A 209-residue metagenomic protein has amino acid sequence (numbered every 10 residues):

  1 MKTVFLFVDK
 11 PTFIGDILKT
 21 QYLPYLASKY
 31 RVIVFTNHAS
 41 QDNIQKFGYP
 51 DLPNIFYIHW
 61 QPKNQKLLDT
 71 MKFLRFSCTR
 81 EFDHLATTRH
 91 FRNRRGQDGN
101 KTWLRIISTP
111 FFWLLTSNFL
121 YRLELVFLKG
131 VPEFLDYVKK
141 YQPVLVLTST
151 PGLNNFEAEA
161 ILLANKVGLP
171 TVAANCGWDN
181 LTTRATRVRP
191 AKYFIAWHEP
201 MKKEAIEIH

Functional and structural regions predicted by a protein language model:
F5, L135-N154: Short N-terminal targeting/anchoring amphipathic segment
F5-L6, V34, A173: Structural beta-sheet core signal
F7-T20, P151-N154: A short, glycine/small-residue-rich beta-strand->loop->alpha-helix junction that serves as a flexible
I14-G15, S40-K46, N155, M201-A205: Short, charged/polar "capping" segments at the starts of alpha-helices and the immediately preceding loops
Q21-R31, V167: A short, Lys/Arg-enriched amphipathic alpha-helix followed by its capping loop at the start of a domain
L26, I33-T36, K192-H198: A short beta-strand/loop micro-motif in the catalytic core of glycosyltransferases that engages the nucleotide-sugar
I33-F134: Conserved N-terminal ligand/cofactor-binding loop architecture of enzyme catalytic domains
Y121-L125, K129, S149, N155 (+1 more regions): Active-site-proximal region of nucleotide-activated glycan assembly enzymes, centered on histidine/acidic-rich loops
